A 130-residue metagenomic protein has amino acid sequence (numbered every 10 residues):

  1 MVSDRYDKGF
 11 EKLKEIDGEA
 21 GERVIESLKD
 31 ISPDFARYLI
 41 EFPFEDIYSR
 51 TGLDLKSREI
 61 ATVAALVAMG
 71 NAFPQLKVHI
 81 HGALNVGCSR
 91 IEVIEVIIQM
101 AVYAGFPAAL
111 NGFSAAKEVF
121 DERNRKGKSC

Functional and structural regions predicted by a protein language model:
M1-K56, L110-C130: Acidic, glycine/proline-rich low-complexity segments that act as flexible tails and inter-domain linkers
I16, V67-A68, A72: Histidine kinase transmitter module recognition
R37-I40, G70-L76: Short acidic alpha-helix initiation/capping motifs at coil-to-helix transition points, especially at protein N-termini
E45, I80-L84, I94-A101: Amphipathic alpha-helical segments within well-ordered protein domains
R58-L66, V96-I97: Short, structured motif recognition centered on aromatic/hydrophobic residues
E59, F106-P107: Substrate/cofactor-recognition hotspot
V67-A68, V86, Q99-F106: A short structural micro-motif
A72-E92, A108-D121: Extended intrinsically disordered, low-complexity coil regions enriched in Ser, Thr, Gly, Ala and often Pro
